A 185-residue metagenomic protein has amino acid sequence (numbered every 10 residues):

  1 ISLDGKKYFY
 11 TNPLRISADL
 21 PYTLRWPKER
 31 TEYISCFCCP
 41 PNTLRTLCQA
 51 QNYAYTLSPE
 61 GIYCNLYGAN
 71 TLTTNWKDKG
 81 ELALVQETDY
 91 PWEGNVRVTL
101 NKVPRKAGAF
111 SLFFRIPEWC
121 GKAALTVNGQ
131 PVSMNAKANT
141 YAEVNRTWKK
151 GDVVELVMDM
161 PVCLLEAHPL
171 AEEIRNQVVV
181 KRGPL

Functional and structural regions predicted by a protein language model:
I1-I116, A124: Aromatic (Trp/Tyr) and acidic
I1-S2, A54-T56, R146, L170 (+1 more regions): A general structural signal for short secondary-structure junctions and capping/turn motifs
K6, F110, G121, N176 (+1 more regions): Residues that flank catalytic or metal-binding motifs in active/ligand-binding sites
D89-E93, V103-A107, P117-E118, A136-A138 (+3 more regions): A structural signal for short secondary-structure junctions
F110-F113, V144-D159, C163: C-terminal beta-strand-rich structural cap/linker in extracellular carbohydrate-active enzymes
C120-N145, L164-E172: Solvent-exposed beta-strand/loop surfaces of large extracellular or lumenal domains
M158-L185: Glycine/proline-rich low-complexity spacer/linker segments in large multi-domain proteins
